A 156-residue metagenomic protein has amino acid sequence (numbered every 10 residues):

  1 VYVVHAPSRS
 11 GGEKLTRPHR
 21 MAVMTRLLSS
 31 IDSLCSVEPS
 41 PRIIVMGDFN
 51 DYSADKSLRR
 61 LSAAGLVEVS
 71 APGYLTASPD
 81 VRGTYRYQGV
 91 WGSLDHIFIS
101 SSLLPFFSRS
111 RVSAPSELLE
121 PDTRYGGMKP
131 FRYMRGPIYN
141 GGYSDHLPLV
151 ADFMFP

Functional and structural regions predicted by a protein language model:
V1, I44-V45: Beta-strand elements within well-structured catalytic alpha/beta cores of enzymes that handle phosphate/sulfate esters
V1-S8: Active-site-proximal beta-strand elements of phosphoester/diester hydrolases
A6, D48-N50: Active-site metal-binding loops of divalent metal-dependent hydrolases
A6, R26, S30, A151: Functionally constrained cores in energy, signaling, and assembly domains
S8-G11, L118: A short local loop/turn or secondary-structure capping micro-motif enriched for an aromatic residue
G12-V23, F49, R86-V90, Y143: Extracytoplasmic/periplasmic, Sec-exported soluble proteins
K14-P39: A long, amphipathic alpha-helix that forms part of the scaffold/cap immediately adjacent to metal-dependent active
D32-I43, D51-P156: Metal-dependent phosphoester-hydrolase catalytic domains
